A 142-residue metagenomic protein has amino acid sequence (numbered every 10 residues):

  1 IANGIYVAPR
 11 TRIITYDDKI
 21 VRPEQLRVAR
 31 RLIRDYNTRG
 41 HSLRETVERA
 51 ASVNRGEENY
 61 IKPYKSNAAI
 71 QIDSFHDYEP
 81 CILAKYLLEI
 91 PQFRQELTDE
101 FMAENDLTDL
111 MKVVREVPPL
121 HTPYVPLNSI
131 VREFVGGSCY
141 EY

Functional and structural regions predicted by a protein language model:
I1-Y142: Conserved NTP phosphate-binding and transfer environment spanning the P-loop NTPase/kinase superfamily
